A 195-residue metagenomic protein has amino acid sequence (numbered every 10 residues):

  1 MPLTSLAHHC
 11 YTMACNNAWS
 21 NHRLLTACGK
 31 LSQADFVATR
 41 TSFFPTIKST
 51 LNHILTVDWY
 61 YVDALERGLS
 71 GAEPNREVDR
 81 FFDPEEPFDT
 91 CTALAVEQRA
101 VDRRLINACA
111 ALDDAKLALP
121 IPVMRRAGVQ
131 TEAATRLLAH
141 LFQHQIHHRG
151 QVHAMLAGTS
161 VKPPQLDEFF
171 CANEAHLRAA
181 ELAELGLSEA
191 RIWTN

Functional and structural regions predicted by a protein language model:
P2-C15, I192-W193: Extreme N-terminal tail/first-helix region
L3-A7, D83-C91, A127, T131-T135: A short, mixed-charge helix-start or loop-turn motif at secondary-structure junctions
Y11-T26, K30-R80, M124-S188: Short, contiguous alpha-helical
G71-L117: Helix-adjacent hinge/juxtasegments
F81-A100, E174-N195: Charged/polar, low-hydrophobicity segments characteristic of intrinsically disordered regions and flexible loops
D113-P120, P163-Q165: A short coil-to-beta-strand element that immediately follows conserved catalytic motifs
D114-A118, G158, L185-W193: Long amphipathic alpha-helical segments
